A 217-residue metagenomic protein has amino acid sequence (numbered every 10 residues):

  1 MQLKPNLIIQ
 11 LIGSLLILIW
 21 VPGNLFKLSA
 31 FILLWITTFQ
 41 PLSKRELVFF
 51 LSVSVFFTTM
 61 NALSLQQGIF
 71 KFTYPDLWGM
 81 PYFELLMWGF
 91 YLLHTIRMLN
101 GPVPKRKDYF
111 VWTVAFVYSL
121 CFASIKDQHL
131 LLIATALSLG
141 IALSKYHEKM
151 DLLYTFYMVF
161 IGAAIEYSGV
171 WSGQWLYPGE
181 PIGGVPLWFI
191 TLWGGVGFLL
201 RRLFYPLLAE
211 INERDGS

Functional and structural regions predicted by a protein language model:
M1-S217: Aromatic-rich, lipid-facing transmembrane alpha helices and their immediate juxtamembrane interface loops in integral
